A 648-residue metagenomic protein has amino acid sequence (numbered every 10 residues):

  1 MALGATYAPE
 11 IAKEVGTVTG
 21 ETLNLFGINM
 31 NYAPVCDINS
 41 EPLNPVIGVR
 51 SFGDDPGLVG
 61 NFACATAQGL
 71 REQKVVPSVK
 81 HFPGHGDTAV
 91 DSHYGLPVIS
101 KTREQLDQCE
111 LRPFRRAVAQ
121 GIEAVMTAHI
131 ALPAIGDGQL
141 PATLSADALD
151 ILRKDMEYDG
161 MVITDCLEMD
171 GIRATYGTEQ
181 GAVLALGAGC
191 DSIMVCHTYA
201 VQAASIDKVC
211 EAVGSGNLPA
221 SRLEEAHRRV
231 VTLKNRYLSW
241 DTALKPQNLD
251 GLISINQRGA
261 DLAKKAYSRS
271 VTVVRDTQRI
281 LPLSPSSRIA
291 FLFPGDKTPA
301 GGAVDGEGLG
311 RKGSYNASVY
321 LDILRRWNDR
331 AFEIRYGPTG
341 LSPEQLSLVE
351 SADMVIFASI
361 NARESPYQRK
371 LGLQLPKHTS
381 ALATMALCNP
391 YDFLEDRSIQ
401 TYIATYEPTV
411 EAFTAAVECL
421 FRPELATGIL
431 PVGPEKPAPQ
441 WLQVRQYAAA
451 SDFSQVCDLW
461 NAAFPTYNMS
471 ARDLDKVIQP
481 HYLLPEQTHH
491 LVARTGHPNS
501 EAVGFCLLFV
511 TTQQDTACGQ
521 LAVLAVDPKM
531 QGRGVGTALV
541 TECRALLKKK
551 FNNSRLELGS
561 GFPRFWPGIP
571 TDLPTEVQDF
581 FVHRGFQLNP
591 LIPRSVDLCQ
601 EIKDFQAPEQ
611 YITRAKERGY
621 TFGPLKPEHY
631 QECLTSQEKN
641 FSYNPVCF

Functional and structural regions predicted by a protein language model:
L23, V510-L521, Q531, K550 (+1 more regions): A conserved beta-turn-beta hairpin within the catalytic core of GNAT-like acetyltransferases that forms part
D54-S221, R229: Second-shell residues forming the walls of enzyme active-site clefts
Y176-E179, V183-Q443: Preference for extracellular/luminal or secreted protein segments
P439-I478, V492-R494, S595, P608-V646: Short amphipathic alpha-helix that is part of the acyltransferase structural core
M469, Q479-H497, E501-G504, D515 (+2 more regions): A short helix-loop-beta-strand connector motif used in the catalytic cores of GNAT acetyltransferases and, in some
L521-R533, G561-R564: A short, internal acetyl-CoA/4′-phosphopantetheine-binding micro-motif in the GNAT/acyltransferase core
V526, G532-K548: Conserved acetyl-CoA-binding loop-helix of GNAT-fold acetyltransferases
T541-R618: Acyl-donor-binding surface of acyltransferase catalytic domains
